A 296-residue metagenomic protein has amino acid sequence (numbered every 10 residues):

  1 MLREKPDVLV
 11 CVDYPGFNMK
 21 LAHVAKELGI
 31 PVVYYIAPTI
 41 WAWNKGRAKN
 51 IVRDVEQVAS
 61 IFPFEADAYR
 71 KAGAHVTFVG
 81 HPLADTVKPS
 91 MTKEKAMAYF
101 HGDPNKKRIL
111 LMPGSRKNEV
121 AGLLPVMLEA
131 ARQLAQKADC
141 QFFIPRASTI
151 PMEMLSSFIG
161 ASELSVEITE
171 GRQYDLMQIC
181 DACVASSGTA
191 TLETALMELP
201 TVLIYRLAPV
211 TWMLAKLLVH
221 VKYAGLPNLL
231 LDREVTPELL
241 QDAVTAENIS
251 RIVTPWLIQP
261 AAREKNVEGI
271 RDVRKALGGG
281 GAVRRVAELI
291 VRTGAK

Functional and structural regions predicted by a protein language model:
M1-K296: Nucleotide-activated sugar donor-binding and catalytic core shared by glycosyltransferases and related lipid-linked
